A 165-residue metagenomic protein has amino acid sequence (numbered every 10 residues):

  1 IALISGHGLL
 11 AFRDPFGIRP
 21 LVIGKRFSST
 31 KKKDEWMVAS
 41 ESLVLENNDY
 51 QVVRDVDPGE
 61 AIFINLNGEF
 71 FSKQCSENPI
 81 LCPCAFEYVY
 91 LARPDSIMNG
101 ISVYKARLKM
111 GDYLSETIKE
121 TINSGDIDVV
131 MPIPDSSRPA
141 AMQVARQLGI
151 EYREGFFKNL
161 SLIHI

Functional and structural regions predicted by a protein language model:
I1-H164: PRPP-associated nucleotide enzymes
